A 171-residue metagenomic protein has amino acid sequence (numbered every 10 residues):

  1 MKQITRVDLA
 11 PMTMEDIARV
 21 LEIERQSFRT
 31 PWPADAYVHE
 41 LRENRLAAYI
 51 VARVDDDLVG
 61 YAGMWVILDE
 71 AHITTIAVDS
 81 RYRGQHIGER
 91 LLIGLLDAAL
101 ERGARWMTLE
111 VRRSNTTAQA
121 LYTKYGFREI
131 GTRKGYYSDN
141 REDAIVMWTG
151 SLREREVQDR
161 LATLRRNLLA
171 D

Functional and structural regions predicted by a protein language model:
K2-Q3, P11-R83, L92-R102, G150-E154 (+1 more regions): Acetyl-CoA-dependent GNAT
D79, R83, E110-S114, D139: Residue-level recognition of the GNAT/N-acetyltransferase active site
H86: Conserved G/P- and acidic residue-centered "switch" motifs that form tight phosphate/ATP-binding loops in soluble
L92, S114-A118, G135-N140: Short glycine/proline-centered loop/turn elements that form peptide/ligand docking sites
A99-E110, R133: Conserved GNAT acetyl-CoA-binding A-motif
E110, T123, R128-I145, V157-Q158: Conserved catalytic-core motifs of GNAT/GCN5-like acyltransferases
